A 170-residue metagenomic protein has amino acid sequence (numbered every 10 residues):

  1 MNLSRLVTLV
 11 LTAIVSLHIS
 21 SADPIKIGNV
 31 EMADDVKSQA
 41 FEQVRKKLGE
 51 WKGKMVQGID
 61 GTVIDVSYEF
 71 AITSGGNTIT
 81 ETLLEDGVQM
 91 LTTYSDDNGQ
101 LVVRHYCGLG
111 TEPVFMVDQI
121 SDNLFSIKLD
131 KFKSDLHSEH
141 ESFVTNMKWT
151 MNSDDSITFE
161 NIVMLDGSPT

Functional and structural regions predicted by a protein language model:
M1-V7: Bacterial N-terminal signal peptides that target proteins for export
T8-H18: Bacterial N-terminal signal peptides
L17-K26: Bacterial Sec-dependent signal peptides at the C-terminal "C-region" and cleavage site
I25-K26, D154-T170: Edge beta-strand at a domain terminus
I27, D34-K37, G53-S138: Central antiparallel beta-sheet cores of small beta-barrel/beta-sandwich binding domains
D35-E50: N-terminal helix-cap/turn-to-beta initiation motif at the start of protein domains
L48-M55, F159: A short, Trp-centered hydrophobic/proline-enriched beta-strand micro-motif
S121, M151-D155: Residue-level recognition of beta-strand termini and adjacent short loop/turns
